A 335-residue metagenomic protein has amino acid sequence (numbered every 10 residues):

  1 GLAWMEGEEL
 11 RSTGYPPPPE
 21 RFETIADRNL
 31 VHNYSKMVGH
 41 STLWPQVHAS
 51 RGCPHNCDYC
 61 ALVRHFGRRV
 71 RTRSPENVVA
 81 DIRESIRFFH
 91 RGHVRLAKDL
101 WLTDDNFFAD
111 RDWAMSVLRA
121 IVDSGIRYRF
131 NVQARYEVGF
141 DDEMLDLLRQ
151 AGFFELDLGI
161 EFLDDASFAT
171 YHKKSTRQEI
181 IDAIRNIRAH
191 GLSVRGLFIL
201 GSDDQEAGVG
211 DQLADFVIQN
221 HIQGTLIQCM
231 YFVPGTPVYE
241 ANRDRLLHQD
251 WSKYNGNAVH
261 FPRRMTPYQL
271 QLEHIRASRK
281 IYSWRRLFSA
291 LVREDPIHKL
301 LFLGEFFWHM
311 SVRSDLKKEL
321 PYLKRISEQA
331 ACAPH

Functional and structural regions predicted by a protein language model:
G1-R21, C229, G235: Glycine-rich beta-alpha loop elements in corrinoid/cobalamin-binding modules across cobalamin-dependent enzymes
Y15-P16, I25, A114-M115, M144 (+1 more regions): Short aromatic-enriched loop/helix-cap "lid" or pocket-rim segments at secondary-structure transitions that line
Y15-S35: A short, charged helix-loop
R28-R195, D215: Radical SAM [4Fe-4S] cluster-binding motif and immediate context
H55, D112, A166-Y171, L200-G208 (+2 more regions): Flexible glycine/acidic-rich beta-alpha junction loops that bind and position SAM and/or redox cofactors in anaerobic
E76, Q178, A207-D211, Y268: Residues in well-ordered alpha-helical elements
V117-I121, E206-Q223: Short, electropositive alpha-helical surface patch
P237-D250, N255-H335: Radical SAM enzyme core and accessory elements
